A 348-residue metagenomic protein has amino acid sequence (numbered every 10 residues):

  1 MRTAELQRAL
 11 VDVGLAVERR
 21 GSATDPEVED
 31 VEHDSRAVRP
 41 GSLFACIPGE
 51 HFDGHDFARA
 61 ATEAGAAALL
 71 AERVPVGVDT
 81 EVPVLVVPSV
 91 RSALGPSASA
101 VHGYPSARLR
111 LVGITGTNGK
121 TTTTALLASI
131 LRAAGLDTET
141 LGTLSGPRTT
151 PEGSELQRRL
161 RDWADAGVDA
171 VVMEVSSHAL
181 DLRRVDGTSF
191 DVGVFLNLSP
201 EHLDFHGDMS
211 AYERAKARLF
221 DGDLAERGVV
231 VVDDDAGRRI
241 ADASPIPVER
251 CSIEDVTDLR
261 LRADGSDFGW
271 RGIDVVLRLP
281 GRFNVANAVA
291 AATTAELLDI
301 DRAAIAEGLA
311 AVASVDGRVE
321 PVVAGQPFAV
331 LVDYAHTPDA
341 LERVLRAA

Functional and structural regions predicted by a protein language model:
M1-P96, A100, R260-R262, P280 (+1 more regions): N-terminal leader/targeting and accessory segments in enzymes
A16, T62, A71, P75-E81 (+3 more regions): Acidic, Mg2+-coordinating active-site environments of NTP-dependent enzymes
G54, L156, L341: Aromatic/hydrophobic pocket-lining residues that form the small-molecule binding cavity in soluble enzyme cores
E63-A64, I130-G135, T293-D299, A347: Alpha-helix C-terminal capping segments
A93-V232, A236-P247, R271: Phosphate-binding loop of NTP-binding sites
D333: Conserved phosphate/oxyanion-binding catalytic-loop motifs
H336-A348: AMP-binding/adenylate-forming catalytic core of the ANL superfamily
